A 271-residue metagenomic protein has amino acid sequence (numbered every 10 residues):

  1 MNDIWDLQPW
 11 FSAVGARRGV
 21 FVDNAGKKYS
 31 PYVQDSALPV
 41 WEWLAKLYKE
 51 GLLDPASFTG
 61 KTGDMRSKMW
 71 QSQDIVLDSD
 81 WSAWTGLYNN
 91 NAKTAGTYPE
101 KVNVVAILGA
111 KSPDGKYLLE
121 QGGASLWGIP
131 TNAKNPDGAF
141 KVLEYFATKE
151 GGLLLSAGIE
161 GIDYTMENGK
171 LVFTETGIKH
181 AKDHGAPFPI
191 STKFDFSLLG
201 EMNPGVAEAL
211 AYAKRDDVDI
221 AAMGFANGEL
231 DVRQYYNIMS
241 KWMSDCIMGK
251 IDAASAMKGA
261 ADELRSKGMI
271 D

Functional and structural regions predicted by a protein language model:
M1-D271: Extracytoplasmic/secretory soluble proteins
